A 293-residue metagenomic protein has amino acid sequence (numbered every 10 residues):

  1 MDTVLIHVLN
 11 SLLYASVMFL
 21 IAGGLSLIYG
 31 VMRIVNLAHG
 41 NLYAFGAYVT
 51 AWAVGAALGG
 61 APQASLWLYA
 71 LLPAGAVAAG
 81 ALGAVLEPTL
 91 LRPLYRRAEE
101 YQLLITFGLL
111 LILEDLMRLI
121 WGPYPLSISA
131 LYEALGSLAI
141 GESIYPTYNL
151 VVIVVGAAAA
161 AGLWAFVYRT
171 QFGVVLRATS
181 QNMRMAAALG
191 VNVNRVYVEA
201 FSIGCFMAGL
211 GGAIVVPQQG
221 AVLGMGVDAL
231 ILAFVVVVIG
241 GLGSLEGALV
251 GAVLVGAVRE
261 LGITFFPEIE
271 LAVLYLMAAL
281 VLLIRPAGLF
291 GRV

Functional and structural regions predicted by a protein language model:
M1-I21, V35, V49, G60-A70 (+4 more regions): Membrane-interfacial amphipathic/re-entrant helices at transmembrane-helix boundaries
L20, L68-A76, V198-A208, G212-A278 (+1 more regions): Transmembrane alpha-helical segments in multi-pass inner-membrane proteins
L25-A47, R96-Y101, F172-V175, V193 (+5 more regions): Short, non-helical or kinked segments that cap or interrupt transmembrane helices
V31-V85: Membrane-embedded helix boundary and interhelical linker motif in transport proteins
A61-L109, L116, V250-V255, R285-P286: Alpha-helical transmembrane segments within multi-pass membrane transporters and channels
T89, I105, I120, Y124-P125 (+3 more regions): Cytosolic-side transmembrane-helix boundaries in multi-pass membrane proteins
L94, E99-R169, V196, L261 (+2 more regions): Transmembrane helix-bundle core of multi-pass membrane transporters and related energy-transducing complexes
I144-V222, L245-V250: Helix-loop-helix "hairpin" substructures at the membrane interface of multi-pass membrane proteins
